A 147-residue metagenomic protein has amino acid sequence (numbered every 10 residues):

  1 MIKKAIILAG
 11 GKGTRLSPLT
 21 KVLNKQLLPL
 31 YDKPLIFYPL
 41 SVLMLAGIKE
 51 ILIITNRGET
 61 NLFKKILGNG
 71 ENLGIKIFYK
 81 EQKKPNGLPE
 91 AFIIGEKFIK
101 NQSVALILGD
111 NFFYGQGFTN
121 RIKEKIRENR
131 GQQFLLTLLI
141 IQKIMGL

Functional and structural regions predicted by a protein language model:
M1-I7, R15-P18, L28-P29, K33-L108 (+2 more regions): Conserved N-terminal catalytic core of the sugar/cofactor nucleotidyltransferase
G11, D110, L138: Active-site glycine-centered loops adjacent to acidic/histidine catalytic or metal-binding residues that shape
Y114-L147: Conserved core of the sugar-phosphate nucleotidyltransferase
